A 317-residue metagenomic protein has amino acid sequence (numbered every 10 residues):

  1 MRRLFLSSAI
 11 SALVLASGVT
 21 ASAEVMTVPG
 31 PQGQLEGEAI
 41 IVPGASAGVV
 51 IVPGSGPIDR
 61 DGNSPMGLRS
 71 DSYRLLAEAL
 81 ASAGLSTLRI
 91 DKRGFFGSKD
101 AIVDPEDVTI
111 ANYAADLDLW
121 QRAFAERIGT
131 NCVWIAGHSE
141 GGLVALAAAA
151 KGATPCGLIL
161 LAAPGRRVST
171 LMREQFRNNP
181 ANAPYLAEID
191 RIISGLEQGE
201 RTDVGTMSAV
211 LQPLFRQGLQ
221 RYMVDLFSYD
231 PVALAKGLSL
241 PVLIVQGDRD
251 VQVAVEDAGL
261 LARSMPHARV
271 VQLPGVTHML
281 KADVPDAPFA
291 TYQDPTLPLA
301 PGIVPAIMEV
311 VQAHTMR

Functional and structural regions predicted by a protein language model:
A21-G48: N-terminal cap/lid segment of alpha/beta-hydrolase-fold proteins
G44-A45, V49-L80: Short, surface-exposed "cap/lid" segments of acyl-processing enzymes
D71-K99: Conserved alpha/beta-hydrolase
S72, P105-E126: Alpha/beta-hydrolase active-site loop
I159-V232: Accessory cap/linker subdomain of secreted extracellular hydrolases
L238, I244-Q246: Short beta-strand/loop motif that positions the catalytic acidic residue of the alpha/beta-hydrolase fold
L240, V253-S264: Short alpha-helix in the alpha/beta-hydrolase fold that links the catalytic acid
V276-M279, V284-R317: Catalytic active-site module of serine/aspartate enzymes centered on a nucleophile-bearing elbow/loop
